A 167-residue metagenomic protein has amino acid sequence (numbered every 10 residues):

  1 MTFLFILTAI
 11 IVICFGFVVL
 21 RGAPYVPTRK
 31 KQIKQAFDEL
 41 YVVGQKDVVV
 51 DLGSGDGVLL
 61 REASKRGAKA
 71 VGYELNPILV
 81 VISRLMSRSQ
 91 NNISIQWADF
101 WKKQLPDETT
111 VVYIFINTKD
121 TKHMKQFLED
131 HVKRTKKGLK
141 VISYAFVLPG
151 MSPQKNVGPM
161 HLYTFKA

Functional and structural regions predicted by a protein language model:
M1-G44: S-adenosyl-L-methionine
Q45-G55: Conserved class I S-adenosyl-L-methionine
G57-R61: Glycine-rich SAM-binding Motif I of class I
K69-E74: Conserved SAM-binding motif I beta-strand of class I
S83-R84: Conserved SAM-binding loop
Q90-F100: Conserved SAM-binding strand-loop segment of SAM-dependent methyltransferases
K119-K133: A short, conserved alpha-helix within the catalytic core of class I
K136-V147: Conserved beta-strand signature within the Rossmann-like core of class I S-adenosyl-L-methionine
